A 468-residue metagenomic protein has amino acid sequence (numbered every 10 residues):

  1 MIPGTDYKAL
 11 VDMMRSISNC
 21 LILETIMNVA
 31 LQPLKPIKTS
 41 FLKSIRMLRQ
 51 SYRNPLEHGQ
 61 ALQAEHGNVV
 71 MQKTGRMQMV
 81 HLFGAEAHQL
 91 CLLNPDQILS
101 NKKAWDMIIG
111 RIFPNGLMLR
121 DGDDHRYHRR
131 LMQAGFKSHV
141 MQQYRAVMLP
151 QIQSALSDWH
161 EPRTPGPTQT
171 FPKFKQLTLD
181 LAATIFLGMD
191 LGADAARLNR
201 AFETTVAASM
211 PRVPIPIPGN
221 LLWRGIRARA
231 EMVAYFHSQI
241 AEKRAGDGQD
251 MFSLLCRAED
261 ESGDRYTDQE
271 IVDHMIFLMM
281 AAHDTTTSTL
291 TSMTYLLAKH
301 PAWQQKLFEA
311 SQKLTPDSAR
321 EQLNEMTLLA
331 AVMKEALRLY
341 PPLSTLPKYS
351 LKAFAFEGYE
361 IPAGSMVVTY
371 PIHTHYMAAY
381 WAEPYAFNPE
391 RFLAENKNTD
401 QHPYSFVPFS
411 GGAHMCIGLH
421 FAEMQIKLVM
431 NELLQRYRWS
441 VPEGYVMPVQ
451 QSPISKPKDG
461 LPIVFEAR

Functional and structural regions predicted by a protein language model:
Y7-P33, S100-D106, D124, V140-S288 (+2 more regions): Cytochrome P450 heme-thiolate monooxygenase catalytic core
L10-M118, D123-Y127, A146-S154, G192-A193 (+2 more regions): N-terminal membrane-proximal hinge/A-helix region immediately C-terminal to the signal-anchor transmembrane segment
P36-F41, R145, L149, R200-E203 (+9 more regions): Cytochrome P450 I-helix active-site segment
M47-G67, A234, S238, S318-E357: Conserved cytochrome P450 K-helix E-x-x-R motif and the immediately C-terminal K′/meander segment
G84, A282, G364: Short, conserved phosphate/pyrophosphate- and ester-handling motifs at nucleotide-, phospho-/glycolipid
T285-Q304, F308, H420-Q435: Cytochrome P450 catalytic-core helices
T369-K397: Conserved cytochrome P450 K-helix/beta-meander segment immediately N-terminal to the heme-binding cysteine loop
